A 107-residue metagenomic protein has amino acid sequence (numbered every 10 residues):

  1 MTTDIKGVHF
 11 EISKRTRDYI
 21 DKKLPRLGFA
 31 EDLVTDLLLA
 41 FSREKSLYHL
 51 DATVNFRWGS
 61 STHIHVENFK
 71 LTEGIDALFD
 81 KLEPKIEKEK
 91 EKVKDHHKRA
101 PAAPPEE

Functional and structural regions predicted by a protein language model:
M1-E107: N-terminal, polar/charged subdomain of small-to-medium soluble alpha/beta proteins
